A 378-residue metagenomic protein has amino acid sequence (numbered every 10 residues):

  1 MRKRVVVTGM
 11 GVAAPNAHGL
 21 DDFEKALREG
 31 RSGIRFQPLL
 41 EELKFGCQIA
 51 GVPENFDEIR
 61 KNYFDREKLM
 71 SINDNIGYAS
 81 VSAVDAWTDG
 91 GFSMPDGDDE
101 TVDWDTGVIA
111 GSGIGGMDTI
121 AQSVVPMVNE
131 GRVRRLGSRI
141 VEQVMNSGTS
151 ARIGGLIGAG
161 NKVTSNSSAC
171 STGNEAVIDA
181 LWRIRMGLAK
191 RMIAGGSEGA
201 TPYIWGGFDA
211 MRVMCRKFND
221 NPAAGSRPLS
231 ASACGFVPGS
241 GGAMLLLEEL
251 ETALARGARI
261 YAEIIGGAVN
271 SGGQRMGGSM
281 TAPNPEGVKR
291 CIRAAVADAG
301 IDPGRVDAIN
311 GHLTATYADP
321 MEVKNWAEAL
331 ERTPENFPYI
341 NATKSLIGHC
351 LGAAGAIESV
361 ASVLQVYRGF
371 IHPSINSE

Functional and structural regions predicted by a protein language model:
M1-L69, G90, E251-E263, V360-I375: ACP-dependent fatty acid/polyketide chain-elongation machinery
M1-R2, I34-V81, W87, G115-D179 (+3 more regions): Conserved catalytic cysteine-centered active-site region of acyl-thioester-dependent Claisen-condensing enzymes
R4-T8, G33-R35, N221-I301, R305-A308: Condensing-enzyme catalytic core mediating Claisen C-C bond formation in acyl metabolism
V6, L39, G97-G107, T164-S168 (+5 more regions): Beta-strand segments within the central parallel beta-sheet cores of soluble alpha/beta enzyme folds
G9, L27, A83, V108 (+9 more regions): Conserved small-residue
N75-A110: Feature captures the FAD/FMN-dependent oxidoreductase FAD-binding
A79-G91, S147-T149, A176, E248-E249 (+3 more regions): Short, well-ordered amphipathic alpha-helical segments that serve as non-catalytic structural scaffolds within diverse
L188-C234, V269-A282, G311-P320, N336-E378: Acyl-CoA/ACP chain-elongation machinery
